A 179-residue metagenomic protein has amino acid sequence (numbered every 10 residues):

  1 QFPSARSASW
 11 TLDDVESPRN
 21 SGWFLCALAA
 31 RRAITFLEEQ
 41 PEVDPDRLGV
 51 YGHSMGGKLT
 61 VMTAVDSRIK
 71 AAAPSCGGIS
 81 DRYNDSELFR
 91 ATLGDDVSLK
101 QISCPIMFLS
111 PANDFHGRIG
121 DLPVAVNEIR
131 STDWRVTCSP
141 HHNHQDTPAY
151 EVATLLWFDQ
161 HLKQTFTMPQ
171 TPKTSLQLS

Functional and structural regions predicted by a protein language model:
Q1-L28, Y83-L88: Cap/lid segment of the alpha/beta-hydrolase catalytic domain
R32-R90: Primarily recognizes the serine-hydrolase "nucleophile elbow" in alpha/beta-hydrolase and SGNH/GDSL folds
K58, S86-V97, G120-V124: Alpha-helical scaffolding within the catalytic cores of extracellular/periplasmic polymer-degrading hydrolases
I102, F108-S110: Short beta-strand/loop motif that positions the catalytic acidic residue of the alpha/beta-hydrolase fold
C104, R118-N127: Short alpha-helix in the alpha/beta-hydrolase fold that links the catalytic acid
A112-G117, H144-Q145: Acidic catalytic loop of the alpha/beta-hydrolase fold
I129-Q145: Catalytic histidine neighborhood in serine/cysteine hydrolases with alpha/beta-hydrolase-type architecture
A149-Y150, L156-S179: Surface beta-strand/loop "capping" patches
